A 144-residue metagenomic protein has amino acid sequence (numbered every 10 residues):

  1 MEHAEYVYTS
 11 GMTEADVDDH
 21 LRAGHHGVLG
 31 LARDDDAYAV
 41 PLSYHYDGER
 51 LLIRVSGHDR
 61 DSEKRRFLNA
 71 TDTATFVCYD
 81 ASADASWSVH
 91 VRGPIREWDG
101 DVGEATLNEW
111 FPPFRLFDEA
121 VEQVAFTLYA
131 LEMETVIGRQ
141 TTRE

Functional and structural regions predicted by a protein language model:
M1-R22: Extreme N-terminal tail/first-helix region
E2, Y6, D80-E144: Charged, gly/pro-rich active-site loop segments
T13, D59-E63, P112-R115: Charged, amphipathic alpha-helical segments
H20-A23, F67, T106-P113: Residues that form generic nucleotide/phosphate-binding pockets
R22-G24, A39-P41, Y46-G48, N69-T73 (+2 more regions): Short connector loops at helix/strand junctions that flank enzyme active sites, especially segments positioning acidic
G24-G57, F76: Short beta-strand segments
L52-Y79: Helix-adjacent hinge/juxtasegments
